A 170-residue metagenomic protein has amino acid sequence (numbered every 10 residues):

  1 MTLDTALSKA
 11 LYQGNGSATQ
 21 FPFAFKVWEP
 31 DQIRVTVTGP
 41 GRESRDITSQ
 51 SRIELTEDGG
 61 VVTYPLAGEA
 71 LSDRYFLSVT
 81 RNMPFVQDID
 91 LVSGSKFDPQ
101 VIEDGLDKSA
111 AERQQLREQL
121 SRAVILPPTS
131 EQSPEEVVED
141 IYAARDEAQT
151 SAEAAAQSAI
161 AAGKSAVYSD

Functional and structural regions predicted by a protein language model:
M1-D107, A161: N-terminal assembly/attachment segments of tailed bacteriophage virion structural proteins
M1-T5, G60, R74-D170: Non-transmembrane elongated oligomeric "stalk/shaft" segments that connect baseplates/barrels to distal
